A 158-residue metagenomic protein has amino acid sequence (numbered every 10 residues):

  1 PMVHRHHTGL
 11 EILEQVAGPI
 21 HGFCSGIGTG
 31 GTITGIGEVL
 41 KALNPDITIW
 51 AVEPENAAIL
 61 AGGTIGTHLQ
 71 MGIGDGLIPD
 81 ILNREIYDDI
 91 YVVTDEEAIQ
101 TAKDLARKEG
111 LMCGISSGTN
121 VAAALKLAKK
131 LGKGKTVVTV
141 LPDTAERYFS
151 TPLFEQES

Functional and structural regions predicted by a protein language model:
P1-I27, R84, E96-L111: Active-site/ligand-binding-proximal alpha/beta "capping" segment
V3, I20-G22, K41, V52 (+3 more regions): Terminal helix/beta-alpha structural elements that buttress the NAD(P)+-binding lobe
H4, T32-L43: Short Gly/Thr/Asp-enriched flexible loops that form oxyanion-binding sites at enzyme active sites
P19, A42-A51, K129-T136: Phosphate-handling active-site elements
G26-G37, S116-A124, Y148: Short glycine/serine/threonine-rich phosphate/pyrophosphate-binding segments that cradle anionic phosphate groups
A42-I115, P152-S158: Active-site/ligand-binding loops adjacent to catalytic centers
A122-S158: Phosphate-binding loop/pocket of nucleotide- and phosphate-handling active sites
